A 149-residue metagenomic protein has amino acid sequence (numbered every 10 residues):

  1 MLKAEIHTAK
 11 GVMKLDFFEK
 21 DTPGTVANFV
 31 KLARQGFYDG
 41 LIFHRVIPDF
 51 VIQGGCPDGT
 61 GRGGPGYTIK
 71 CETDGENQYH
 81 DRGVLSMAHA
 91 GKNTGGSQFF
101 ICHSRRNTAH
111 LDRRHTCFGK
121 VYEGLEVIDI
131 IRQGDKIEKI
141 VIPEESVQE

Functional and structural regions predicted by a protein language model:
M1-E149: Cyclophilin-like peptidyl-prolyl cis-trans isomerases
